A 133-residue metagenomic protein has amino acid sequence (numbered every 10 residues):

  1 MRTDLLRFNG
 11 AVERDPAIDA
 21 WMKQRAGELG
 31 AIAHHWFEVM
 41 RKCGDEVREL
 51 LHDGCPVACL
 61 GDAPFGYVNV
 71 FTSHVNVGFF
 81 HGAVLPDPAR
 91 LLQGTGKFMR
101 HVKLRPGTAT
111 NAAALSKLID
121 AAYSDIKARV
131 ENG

Functional and structural regions predicted by a protein language model:
M1-G133: Charge-dense, helix-prone N-terminal extensions
